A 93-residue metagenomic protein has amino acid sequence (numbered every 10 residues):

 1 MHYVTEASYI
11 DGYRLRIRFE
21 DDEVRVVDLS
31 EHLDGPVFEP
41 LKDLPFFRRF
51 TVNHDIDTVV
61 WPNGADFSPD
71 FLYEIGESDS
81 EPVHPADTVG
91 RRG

Functional and structural regions predicted by a protein language model:
M1-G93: Motif-centric detector for short Cys/His coordination patterns
